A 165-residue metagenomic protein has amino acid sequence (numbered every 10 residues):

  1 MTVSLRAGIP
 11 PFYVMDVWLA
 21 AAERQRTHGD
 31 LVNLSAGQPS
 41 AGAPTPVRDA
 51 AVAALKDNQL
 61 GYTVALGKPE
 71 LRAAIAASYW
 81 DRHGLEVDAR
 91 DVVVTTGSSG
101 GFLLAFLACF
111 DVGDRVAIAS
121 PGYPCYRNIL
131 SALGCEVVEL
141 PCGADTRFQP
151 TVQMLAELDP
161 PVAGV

Functional and structural regions predicted by a protein language model:
V3, A7-G97, L104: N-terminal small-domain helix-loop-helix segment of the aminotransferase-like
L31-V32, A163-V165: Generic beta-sheet signal
Q59-G164: Conserved core of the PLP fold type I
